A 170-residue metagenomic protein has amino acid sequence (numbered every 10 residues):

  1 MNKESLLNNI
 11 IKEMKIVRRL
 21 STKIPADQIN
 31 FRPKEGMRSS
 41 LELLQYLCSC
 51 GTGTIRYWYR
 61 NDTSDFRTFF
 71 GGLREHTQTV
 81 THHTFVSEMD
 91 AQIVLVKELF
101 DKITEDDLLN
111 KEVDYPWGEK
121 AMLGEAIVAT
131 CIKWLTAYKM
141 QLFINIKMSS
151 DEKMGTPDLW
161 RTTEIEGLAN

Functional and structural regions predicted by a protein language model:
M1-N2: Absolute protein N-terminus
S5-N8, T84: Alpha-helix N-cap and loop-to-helix initiation/capping positions
L7-R18, Q28-G72, D114-N170: Short, contiguous alpha-helical
I10, M14, S21, M89 (+1 more regions): Hydrophobic alpha-helical core bundles mediating ligand binding, dimerization, or RNAP-core interactions
E75-D114, A121-N145: Acidic/histidine-rich alpha-helical segments that form the ligand environment of transition-metal centers
